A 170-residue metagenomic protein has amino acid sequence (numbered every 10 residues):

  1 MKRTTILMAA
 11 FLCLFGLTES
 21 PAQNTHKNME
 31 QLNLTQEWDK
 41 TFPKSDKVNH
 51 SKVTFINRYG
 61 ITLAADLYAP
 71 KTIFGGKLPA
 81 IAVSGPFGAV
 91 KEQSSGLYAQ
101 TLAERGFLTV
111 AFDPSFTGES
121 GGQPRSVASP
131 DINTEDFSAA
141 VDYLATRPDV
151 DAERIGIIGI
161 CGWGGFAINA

Functional and structural regions predicted by a protein language model:
N28-G76: N-terminal cap/lid segment of alpha/beta-hydrolase-fold proteins
G76-P86: Short beta-strand element of the alpha/beta-hydrolase
G88-Q100, P114: The serine-hydrolase catalytic nucleophile loop
Q93, F116-A128: Glycine-rich "HGGG/HGxG" loop immediately N-terminal to the catalytic nucleophile of the alpha/beta-hydrolase
T101-G121: Conserved alpha/beta-hydrolase
V127-P148: Alpha/beta-hydrolase active-site loop
D149-C161: Alpha/beta-hydrolase fold nucleophile elbow
G159-N169: Glycine-rich nucleophile elbow surrounding the catalytic serine of serine-hydrolase chemistry
